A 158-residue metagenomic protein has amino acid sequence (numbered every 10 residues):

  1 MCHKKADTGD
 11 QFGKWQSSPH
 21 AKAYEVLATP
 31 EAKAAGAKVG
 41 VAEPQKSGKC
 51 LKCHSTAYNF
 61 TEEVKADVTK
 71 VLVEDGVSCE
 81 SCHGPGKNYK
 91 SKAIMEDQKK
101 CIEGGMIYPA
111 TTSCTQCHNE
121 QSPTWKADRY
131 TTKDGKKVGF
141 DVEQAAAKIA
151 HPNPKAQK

Functional and structural regions predicted by a protein language model:
M1-D75, E80, G86-P109, D128-K158: Sequence context of c-type cytochrome heme-c attachment sites
M106-Q121: Repeat-solenoid scaffold signature
